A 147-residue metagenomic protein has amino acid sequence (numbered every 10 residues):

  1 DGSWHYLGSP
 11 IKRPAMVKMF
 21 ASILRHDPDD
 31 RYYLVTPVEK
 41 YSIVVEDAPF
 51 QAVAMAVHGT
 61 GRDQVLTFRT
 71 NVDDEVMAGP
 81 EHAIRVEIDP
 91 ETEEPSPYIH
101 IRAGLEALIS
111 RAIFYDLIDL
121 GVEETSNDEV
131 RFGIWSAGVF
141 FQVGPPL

Functional and structural regions predicted by a protein language model:
D1-L147: Long, non-globular segments of proteins
